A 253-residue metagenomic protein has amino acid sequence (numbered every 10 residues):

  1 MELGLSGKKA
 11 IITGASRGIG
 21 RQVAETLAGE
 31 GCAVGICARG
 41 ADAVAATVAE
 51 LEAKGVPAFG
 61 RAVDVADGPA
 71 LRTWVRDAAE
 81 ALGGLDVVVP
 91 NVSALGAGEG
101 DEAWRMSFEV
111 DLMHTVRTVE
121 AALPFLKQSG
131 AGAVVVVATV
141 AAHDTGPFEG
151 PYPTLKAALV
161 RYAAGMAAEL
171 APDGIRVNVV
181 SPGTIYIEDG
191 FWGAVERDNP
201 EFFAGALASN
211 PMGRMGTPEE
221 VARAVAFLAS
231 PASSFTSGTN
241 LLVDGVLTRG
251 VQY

Functional and structural regions predicted by a protein language model:
M1, P172, T184-S209, G250-Y253: A glycine/serine/threonine-rich, flexible loop-to-helix segment that serves as the NAD(P) cofactor-binding "lid"
S16-R17: Conserved glycine-rich cofactor-binding loop
V119, L155: Active-site helix of classical SDR
P124, A168-E169, S234: Alpha-helical segment proximal to the catalytic Tyr-Lys
T139: Residue(s) in the substrate-gating loop at a strand-loop-helix junction that position the organic substrate next
A171, R176, T236-G238: Short, small/polar-rich loop/turn modules that mediate ligand/substrate recognition or access, typified
A226, S237-Y253: Short C-terminal tail/terminal secondary-structure segment of NAD(P)H-dependent dehydrogenase/reductase domains
